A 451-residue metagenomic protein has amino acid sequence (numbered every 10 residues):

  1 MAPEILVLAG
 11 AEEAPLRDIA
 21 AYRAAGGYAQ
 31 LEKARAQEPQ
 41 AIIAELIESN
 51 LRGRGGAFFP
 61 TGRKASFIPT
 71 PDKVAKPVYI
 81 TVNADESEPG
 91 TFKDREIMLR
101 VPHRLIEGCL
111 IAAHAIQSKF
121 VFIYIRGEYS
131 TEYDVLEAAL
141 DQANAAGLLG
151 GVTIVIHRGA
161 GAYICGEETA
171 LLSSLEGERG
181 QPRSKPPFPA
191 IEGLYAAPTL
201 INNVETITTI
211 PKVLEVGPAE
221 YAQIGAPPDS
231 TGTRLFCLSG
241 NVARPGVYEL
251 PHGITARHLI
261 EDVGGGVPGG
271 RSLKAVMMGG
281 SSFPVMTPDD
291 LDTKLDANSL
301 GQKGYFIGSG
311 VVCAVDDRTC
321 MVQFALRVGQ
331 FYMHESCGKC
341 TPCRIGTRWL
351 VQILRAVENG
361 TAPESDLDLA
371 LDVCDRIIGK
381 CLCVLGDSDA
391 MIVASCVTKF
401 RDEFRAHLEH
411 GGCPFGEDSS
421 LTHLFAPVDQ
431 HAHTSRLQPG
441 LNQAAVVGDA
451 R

Functional and structural regions predicted by a protein language model:
M1-I43: Cofactor-/ligand-binding subdomain signature composed of acidic, glycine-rich, tryptophan-containing flexible loops
Y22-G27, V82-D94, P189-L194, C237-V242: Gly-rich Lys/Arg/Thr-decorated short loops/hinges at beta-loop-alpha junctions or inter-strand turns that position
A29-E48, K76-V78, A84, K93-M98 (+5 more regions): Ferredoxin-type iron-sulfur electron-transfer modules in oxidoreductases and energy-metabolism complexes
E48-I68, E88, G161-S173, G177 (+2 more regions): Conserved phosphate/anionic-ligand binding catalytic regions in large, soluble enzymes, centered on
A57-F59, R63-A65, T91-D94, Y133-A138 (+9 more regions): Short acidic, glycine/serine/threonine-rich loops at helix termini
K64, V121, G264-G280: Short loop-to-beta-strand transition segments
I106-A112, H252-P268: Short amphipathic, charge-patterned alpha-helical segments
Y133-H252, G264, A445, D449: Hydrophobic alpha-helical positions that pack around
